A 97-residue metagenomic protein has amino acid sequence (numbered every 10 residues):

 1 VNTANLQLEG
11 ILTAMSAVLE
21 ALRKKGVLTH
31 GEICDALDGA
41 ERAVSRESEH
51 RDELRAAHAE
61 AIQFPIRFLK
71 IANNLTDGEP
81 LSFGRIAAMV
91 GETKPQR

Functional and structural regions predicted by a protein language model:
A4-I11, M15-L22: Heptad-repeat coiled-coil amphipathic alpha-helices that mediate oligomerization/assembly
L37-R97: Low-complexity intrinsically disordered segments
